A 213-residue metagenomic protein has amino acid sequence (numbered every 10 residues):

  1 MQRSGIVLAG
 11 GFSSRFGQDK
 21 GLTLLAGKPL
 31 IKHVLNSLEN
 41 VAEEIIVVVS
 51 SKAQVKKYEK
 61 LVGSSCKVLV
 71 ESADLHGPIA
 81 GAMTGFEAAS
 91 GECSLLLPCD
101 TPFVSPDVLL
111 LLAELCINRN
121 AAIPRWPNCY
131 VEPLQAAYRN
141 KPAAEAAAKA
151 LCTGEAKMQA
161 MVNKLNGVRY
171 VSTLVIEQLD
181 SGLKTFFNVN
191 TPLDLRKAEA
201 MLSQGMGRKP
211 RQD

Functional and structural regions predicted by a protein language model:
Q2-E155, N163-T185, E199-A200, G205: Nucleotide and nucleotide-moiety/phosphate-recognizing core
M158-N163, D213: Short glycine-rich, low-complexity/disordered patches
T185-D213: Short, basic/aromatic-enriched C-terminal tail that caps enzymatic domains
